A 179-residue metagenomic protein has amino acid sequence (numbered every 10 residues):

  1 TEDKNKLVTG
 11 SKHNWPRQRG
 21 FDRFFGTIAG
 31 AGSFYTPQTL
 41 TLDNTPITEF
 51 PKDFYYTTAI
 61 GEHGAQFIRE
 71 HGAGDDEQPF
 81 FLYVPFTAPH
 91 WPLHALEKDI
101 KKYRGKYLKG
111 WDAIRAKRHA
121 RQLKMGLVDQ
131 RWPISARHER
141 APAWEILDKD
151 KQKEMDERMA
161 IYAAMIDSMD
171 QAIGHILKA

Functional and structural regions predicted by a protein language model:
E2-R19, F24-A179: Active-site-proximal cap/lid insertion segments
